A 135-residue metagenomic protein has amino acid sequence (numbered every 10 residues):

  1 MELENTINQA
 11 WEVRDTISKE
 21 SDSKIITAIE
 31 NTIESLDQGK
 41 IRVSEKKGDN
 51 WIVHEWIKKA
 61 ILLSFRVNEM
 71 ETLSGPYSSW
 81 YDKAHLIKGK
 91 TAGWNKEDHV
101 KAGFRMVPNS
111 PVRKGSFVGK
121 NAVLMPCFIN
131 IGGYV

Functional and structural regions predicted by a protein language model:
M1-G103: Terminal amphipathic alpha-helical/low-complexity segments used for targeting or macromolecular assembly
V100, F104-V135: Structural signal for interior beta-strand "rungs" in well-ordered beta-sheet cores of soluble enzyme domains
